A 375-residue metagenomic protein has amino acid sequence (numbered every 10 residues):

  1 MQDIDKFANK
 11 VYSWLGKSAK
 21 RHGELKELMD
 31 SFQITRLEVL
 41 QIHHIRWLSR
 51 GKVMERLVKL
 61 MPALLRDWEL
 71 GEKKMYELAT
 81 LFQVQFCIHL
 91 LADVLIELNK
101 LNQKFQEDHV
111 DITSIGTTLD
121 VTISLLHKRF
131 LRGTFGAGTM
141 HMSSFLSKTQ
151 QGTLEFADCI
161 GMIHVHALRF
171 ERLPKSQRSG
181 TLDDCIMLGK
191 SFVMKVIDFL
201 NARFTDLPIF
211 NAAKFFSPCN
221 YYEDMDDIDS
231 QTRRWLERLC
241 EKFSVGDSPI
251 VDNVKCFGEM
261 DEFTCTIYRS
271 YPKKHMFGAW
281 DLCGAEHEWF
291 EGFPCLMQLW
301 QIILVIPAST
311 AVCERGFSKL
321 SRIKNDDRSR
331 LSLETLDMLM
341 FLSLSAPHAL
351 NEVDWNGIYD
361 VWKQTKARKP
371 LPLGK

Functional and structural regions predicted by a protein language model:
M1-K375: Alpha-helical structural modules in large enzymes and assemblies
